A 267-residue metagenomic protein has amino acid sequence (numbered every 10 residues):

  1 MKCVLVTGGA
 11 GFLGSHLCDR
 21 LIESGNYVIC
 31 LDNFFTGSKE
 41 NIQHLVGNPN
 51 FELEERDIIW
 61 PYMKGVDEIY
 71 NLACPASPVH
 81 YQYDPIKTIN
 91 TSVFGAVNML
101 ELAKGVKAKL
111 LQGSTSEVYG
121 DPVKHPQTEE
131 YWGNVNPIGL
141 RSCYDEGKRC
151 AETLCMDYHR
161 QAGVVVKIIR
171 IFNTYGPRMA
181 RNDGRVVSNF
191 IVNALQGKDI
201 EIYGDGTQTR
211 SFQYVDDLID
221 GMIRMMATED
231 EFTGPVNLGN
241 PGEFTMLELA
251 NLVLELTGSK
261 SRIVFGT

Functional and structural regions predicted by a protein language model:
M1-T174, A194, D216, M225 (+1 more regions): N-terminal Rossmann-like NAD(P)+-binding domain of SDR-like oxidoreductases, especially those catalyzing
T7, G184, I219: Conserved catalytic core of two-component sensor histidine kinases
F12, S142, R185, N189 (+1 more regions): Amphipathic alpha-helical recognition patches that constitute DNA-binding helices
L17, E23, R56, N98 (+2 more regions): C-terminal substrate-binding subdomain of Rossmann-fold SDR/epimerase-dehydratase oxidoreductases
T36, P177, N240: Short, conserved catalytic or interaction motifs in soluble domains
G47, G139, M179-D183, G242: Residue-level signature of the cytosolic catalytic core of signaling kinases
I89, M179-A180, S211: Nucleotide-sugar-dependent glycosyltransferase donor-binding/catalytic pocket residues
H125-P126, R181-N189: A glycine/serine/threonine-rich, flexible loop-to-helix segment that serves as the NAD(P) cofactor-binding "lid"
